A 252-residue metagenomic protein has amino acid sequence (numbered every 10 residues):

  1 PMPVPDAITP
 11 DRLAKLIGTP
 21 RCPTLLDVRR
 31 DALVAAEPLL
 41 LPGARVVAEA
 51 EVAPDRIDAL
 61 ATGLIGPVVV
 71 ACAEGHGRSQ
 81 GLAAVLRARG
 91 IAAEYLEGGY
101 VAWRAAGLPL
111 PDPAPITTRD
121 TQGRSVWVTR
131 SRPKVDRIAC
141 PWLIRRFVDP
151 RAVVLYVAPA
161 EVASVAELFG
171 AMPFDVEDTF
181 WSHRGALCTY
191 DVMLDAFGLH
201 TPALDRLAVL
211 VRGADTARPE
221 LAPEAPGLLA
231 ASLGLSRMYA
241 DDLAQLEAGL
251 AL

Functional and structural regions predicted by a protein language model:
P1-L40, P111-C140, R146: Flexible, polar/low-complexity N-terminal or interdomain linker segments that lie immediately upstream of folded
P23, V68, A93-E94, A152-V154: Hydrophobic anchor at the start of a short beta-strand that flanks the dinucleotide cofactor-binding loop
R30-A32, E74-H76, T179: Short glycine-rich anion-binding loops that position phosphate/pyrophosphate groups of nucleotides and phosphorylated
A35-P42, S164-L168: Short loop/helix-cap segments at secondary-structure boundaries that form the rim of catalytic
R45-D58: Glycine-rich, highly charged phosphate/nucleotide-binding loops
R56-V101: Catalytic cysteine-centered active loop of the rhodanese-like fold, especially the PTP/DSP P-loop
E97-P111, I116-T118: Long, charge-dense
D120-G249: Extended, well-folded catalytic/binding cores that form a central cleft or groove in large enzyme and scaffold domains
